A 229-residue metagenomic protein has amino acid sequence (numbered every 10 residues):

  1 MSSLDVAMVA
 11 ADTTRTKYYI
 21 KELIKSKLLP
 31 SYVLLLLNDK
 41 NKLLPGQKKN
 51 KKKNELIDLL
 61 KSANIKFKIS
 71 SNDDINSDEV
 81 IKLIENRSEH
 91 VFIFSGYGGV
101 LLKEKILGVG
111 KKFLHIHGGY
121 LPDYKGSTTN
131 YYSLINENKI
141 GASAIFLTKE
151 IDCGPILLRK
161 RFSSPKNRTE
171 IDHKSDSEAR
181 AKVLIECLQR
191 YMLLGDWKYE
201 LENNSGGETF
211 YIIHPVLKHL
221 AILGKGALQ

Functional and structural regions predicted by a protein language model:
M1-Q229: One-carbon transfer enzymes
